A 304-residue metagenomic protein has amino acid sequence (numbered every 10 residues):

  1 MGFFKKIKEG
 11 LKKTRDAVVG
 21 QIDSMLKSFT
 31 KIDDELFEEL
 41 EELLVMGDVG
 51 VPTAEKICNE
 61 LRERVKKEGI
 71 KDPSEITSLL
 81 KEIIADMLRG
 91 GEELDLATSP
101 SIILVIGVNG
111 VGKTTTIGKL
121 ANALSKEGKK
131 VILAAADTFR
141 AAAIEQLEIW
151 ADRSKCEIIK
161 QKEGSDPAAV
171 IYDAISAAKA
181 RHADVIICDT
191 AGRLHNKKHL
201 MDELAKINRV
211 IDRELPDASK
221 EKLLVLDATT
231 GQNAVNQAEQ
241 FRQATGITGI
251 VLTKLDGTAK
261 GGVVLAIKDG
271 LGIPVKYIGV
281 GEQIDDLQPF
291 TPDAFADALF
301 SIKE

Functional and structural regions predicted by a protein language model:
M1-M25: Charged, compositionally biased N-terminal leader segments and the immediate start of the first structured element
L11, D48-G50, V108, D137 (+4 more regions): Residue-level signature of catalytic and energy-coupling elements of molecular machines, predominantly ATP/GTP-dependent
K12, D34, V51, E55 (+8 more regions): Electropositive phosphate-/nucleotide-binding environments in soluble metabolic enzymes
A17-A136, A143-G164, A169-C188: Primarily NTPase-proximal linker/entry elements flanking Walker-type ATP/GTP-binding cores
A136-F139, E163, T229, L255: Structured loop/turn residues at secondary-structure junctions
Q146, P167-R181, H195-S301: Conserved catalytic-core segment of NTP-binding enzymes
A191-R193: Short glycine-rich anion-binding loops that position phosphate/pyrophosphate groups of nucleotides and phosphorylated
